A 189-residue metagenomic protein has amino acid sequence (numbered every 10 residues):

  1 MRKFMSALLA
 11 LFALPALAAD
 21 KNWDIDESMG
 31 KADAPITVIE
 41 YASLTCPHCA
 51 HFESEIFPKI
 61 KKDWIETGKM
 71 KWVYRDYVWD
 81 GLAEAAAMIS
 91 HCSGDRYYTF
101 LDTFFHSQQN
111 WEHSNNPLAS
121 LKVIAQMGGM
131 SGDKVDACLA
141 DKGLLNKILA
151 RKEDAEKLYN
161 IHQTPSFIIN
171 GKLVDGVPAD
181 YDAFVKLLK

Functional and structural regions predicted by a protein language model:
R2-D80, N146-K152, E156-K157, K189: Extracytoplasmic thiol/disulfide redox context detector
F4, A19, T37, S43 (+2 more regions): C-terminal cap of thioredoxin/glutaredoxin-like
L14, I89-S93, L187-K189: Alpha-helix C-terminal capping segments
A19, I25, A85, S107 (+1 more regions): Glycine-rich, flexible loop/turn motifs
D26, Y74-Y77, Q109, D136 (+1 more regions): Conserved short-loop catalytic and cofactor-binding motifs
D33-I36, E84, N115-N116, L139 (+1 more regions): Residues at secondary-structure transition points
L44, A50-Q126: Structural alpha/beta surface segment adjacent to cysteine/selenocysteine redox centers across thiol/disulfide enzymes
